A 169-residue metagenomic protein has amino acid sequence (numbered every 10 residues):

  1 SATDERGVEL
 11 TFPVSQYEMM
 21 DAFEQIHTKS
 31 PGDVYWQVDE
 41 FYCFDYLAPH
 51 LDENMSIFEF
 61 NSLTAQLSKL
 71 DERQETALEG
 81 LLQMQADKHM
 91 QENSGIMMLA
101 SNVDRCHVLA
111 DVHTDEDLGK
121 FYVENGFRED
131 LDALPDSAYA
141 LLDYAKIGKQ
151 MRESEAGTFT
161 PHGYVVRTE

Functional and structural regions predicted by a protein language model:
S1-G32: N-terminal ordered "arm"
T3, T11, T28, T64 (+4 more regions): Residue-identity detector for threonine
V8, W36, G163-Y164: A broad, low-specificity signal marking well-ordered, structured residues that form hydrophobic/aromatic
Q16-M20, F44, G148, E153: A generic structural micro-environment signature that highlights single residues at secondary-structure boundaries
M20-A133: Mixed-charge (acidic/basic) macromolecular-recognition segments
E116-E169: Acidic, proline/glycine-rich low-complexity IDRs
